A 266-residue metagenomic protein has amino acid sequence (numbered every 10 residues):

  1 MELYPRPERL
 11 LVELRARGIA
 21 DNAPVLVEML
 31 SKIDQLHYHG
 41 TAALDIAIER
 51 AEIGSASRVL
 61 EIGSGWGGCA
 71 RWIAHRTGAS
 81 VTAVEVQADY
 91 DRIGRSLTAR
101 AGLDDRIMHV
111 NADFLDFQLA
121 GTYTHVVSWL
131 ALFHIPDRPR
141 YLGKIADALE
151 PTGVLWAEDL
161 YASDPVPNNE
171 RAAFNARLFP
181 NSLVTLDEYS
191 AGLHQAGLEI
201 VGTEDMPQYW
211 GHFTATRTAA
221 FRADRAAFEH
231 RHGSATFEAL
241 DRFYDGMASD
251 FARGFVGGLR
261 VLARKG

Functional and structural regions predicted by a protein language model:
H37-S55: Conserved alpha-helix/loop element of class I SAM-dependent methyltransferases that forms part of the SAM/SAH-binding
L60-I62, W66-L115: Class I SAM-dependent methyltransferase SAM/SAH-binding core
Q118-V126: A short acidic, Gly/Pro-enriched loop at the edge of an enzyme's catalytic core that lines a small-molecule cofactor
H125-D137: A short SAM/SAH-binding and catalytic strip from SAM-dependent methyltransferases
P139-V154: A short glycine-rich, Lys/Arg-flanked "PGG" loop and its adjoining helix->strand segment in the class I
L160-P180: Short, glycine-/aromatic-enriched active-site segment of Class I SAM-dependent methyltransferases
S182-G197: Short alpha-helix
G202-G266: Conserved Class I S-adenosyl-L-methionine
